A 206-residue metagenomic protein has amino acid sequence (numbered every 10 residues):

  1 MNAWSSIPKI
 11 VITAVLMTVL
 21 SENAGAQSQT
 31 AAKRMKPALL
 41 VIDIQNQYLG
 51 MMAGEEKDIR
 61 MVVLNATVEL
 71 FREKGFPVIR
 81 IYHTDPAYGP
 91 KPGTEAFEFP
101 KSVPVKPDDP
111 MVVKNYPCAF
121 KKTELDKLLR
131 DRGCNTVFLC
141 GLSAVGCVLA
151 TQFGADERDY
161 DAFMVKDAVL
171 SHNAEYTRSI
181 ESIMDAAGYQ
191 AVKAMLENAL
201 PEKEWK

Functional and structural regions predicted by a protein language model:
M1-V11: Bacterial N-terminal signal peptides that target proteins for export
V11-V19: Bacterial N-terminal signal peptides
A26-A31, A38, A66, G89-K206: Active-site-adjacent betaalpha module
M35, A53-R80: A short alpha/beta connector and helix-capping loop motif
L40-M51: Acidic/histidine-rich, surface-exposed loop or edge segments in extracytoplasmic proteins
M51-E56, P90-G93: Short, solvent-exposed loop/turn segments at secondary-structure boundaries
F76, H83-D85, D167: Active-site loop/turn elements of alpha/beta-hydrolase fold enzymes, especially the short glycine-/histidine-rich
